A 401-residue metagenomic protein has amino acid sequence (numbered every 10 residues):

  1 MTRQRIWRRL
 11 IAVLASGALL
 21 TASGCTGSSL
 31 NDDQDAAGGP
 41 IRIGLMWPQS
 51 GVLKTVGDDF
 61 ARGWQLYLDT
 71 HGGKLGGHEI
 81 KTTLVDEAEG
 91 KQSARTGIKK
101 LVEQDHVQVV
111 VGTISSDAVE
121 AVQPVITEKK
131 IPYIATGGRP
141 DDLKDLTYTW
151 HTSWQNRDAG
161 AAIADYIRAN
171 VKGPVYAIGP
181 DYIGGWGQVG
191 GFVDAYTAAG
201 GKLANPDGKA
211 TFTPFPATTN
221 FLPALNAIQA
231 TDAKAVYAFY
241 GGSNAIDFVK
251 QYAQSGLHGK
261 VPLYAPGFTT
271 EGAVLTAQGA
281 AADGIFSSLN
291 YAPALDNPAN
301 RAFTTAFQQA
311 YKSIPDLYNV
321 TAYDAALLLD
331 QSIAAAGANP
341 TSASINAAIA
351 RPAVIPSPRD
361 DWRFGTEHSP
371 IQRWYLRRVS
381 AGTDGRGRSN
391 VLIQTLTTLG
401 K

Functional and structural regions predicted by a protein language model:
M1-R42, T398-K401: Short, low-complexity disordered leader/linker segments with a strong preference for bacterial N-terminal type II
S29-Q34, P40, D59-F60, T70 (+3 more regions): Beta-alpha junction/loop-to-helix N-cap segments that form part of ligand/metal-binding clefts
L30-Y67, V85-Q92, I114-D117, P180-W186 (+2 more regions): Extracytoplasmic "Venus flytrap"
L45, L101-I114, I134-T136, Y176-G179 (+4 more regions): Periplasmic-binding protein-like
V56-H71, S93, Y133, A159-A162 (+3 more regions): Short, solvent-exposed amphipathic alpha-helices that sit in or adjacent to ligand/effector-binding or catalytic
T96, D141-D142, T147-Q254, A294-A302: Extracellular/periplasmic Venus flytrap/periplasmic-binding protein
Q251-Y323, T383, S389-G400: Extracellular/periplasmic periplasmic-binding protein-like sensory domains
Q309-N319, Q331-G387: Segments of small-molecule ligand-sensing domains
